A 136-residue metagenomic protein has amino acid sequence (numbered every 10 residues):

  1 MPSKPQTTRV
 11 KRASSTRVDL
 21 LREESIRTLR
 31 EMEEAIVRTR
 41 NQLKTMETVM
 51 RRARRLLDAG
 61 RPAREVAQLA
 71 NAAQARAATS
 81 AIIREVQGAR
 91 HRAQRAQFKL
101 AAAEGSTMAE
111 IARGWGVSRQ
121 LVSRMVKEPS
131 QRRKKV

Functional and structural regions predicted by a protein language model:
P2-A70: General nucleic-acid-binding
A73-Q87: Short, Lys/Arg-enriched N-terminal segment that forms or immediately precedes the first helix of a structured domain
A89-R92, R124-V136: Short, solvent-exposed alpha-helical "recognition" segments
R90-S106: Short, amphipathic alpha-helical "recognition" segments used to contact nucleic acids or chromatin
T107-V117, V122: Short alpha-helical "recognition helix" segments of helix-turn-helix
